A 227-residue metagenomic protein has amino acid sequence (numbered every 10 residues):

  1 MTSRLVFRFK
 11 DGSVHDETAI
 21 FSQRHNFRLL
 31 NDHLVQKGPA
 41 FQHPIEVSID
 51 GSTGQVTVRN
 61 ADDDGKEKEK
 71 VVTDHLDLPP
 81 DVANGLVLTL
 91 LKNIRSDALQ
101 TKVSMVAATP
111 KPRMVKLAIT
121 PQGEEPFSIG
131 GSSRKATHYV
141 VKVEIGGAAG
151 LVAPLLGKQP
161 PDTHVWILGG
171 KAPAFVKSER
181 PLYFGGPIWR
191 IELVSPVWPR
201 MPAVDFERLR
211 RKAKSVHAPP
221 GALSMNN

Functional and structural regions predicted by a protein language model:
M1-G51, L99-N227: Acidic, serine/threonine-rich low-complexity disordered tracts
R59-L99: Surface-exposed beta-loop interaction hotspot
